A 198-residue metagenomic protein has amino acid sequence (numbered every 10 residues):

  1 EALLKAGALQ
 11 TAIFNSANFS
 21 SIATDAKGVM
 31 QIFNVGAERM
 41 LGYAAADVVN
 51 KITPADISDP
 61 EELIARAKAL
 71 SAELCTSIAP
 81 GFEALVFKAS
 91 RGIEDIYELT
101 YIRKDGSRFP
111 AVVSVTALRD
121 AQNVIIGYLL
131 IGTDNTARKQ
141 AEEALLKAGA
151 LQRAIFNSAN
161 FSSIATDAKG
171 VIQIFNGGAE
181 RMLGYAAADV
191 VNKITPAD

Functional and structural regions predicted by a protein language model:
E1, A8-T11, L85-K88, K104-D105 (+2 more regions): Intrinsically disordered, low-complexity segments enriched in polar/charged residues with Gly/Pro, especially when
E1, N15, A55-D56, E83 (+2 more regions): Active-site-proximal helix/loop capping residues that flank conserved catalytic or ligand/cofactor
E1-G7, A121-V124, T133-G149: PAS-associated C-terminal cap
K5-S20, R39, A144-S158: PAS-family sensory domains
N18-L130, I164-D198: PAS/LOV-family and closely related PAS-like sensory domains
